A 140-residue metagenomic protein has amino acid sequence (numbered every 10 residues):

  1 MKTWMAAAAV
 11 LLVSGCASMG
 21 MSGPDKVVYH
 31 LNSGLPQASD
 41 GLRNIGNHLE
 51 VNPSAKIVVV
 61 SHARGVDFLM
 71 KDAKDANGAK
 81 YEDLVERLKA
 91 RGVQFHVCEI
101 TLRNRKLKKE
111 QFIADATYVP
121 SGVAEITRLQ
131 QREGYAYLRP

Functional and structural regions predicted by a protein language model:
W4-V13: Sec-dependent N-terminal signal peptides
P24-K26, P53-I57, A90-Q94, E133-Y135: Loop/turn elements at helix/coil->beta-strand transitions in domains of secreted/extracellular proteins
H30-G41, K71-A73: Short, glycine-rich nucleotide/cofactor-binding loops
A38-N44, N77-L84, G122-E125: Stable alpha-helical elements in mature extracytoplasmic
R43-N77: N-terminal, post-signal-peptide region of Sec/Tat-exported proteins
A63-E110: Mid-chain, structured segments of secreted extracytoplasmic proteins
D115-P140: C-terminal partner/receptor-binding element of secreted or periplasmic proteins
